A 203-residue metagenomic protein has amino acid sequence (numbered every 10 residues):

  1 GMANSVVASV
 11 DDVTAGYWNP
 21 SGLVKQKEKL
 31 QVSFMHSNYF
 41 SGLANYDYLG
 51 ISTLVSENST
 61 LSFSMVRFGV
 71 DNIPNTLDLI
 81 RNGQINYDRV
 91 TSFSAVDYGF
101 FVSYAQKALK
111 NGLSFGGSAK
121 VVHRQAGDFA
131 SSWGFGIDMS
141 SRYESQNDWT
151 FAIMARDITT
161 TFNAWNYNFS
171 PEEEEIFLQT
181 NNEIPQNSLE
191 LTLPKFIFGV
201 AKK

Functional and structural regions predicted by a protein language model:
G1-K203: Subset of outer-membrane beta-barrel
